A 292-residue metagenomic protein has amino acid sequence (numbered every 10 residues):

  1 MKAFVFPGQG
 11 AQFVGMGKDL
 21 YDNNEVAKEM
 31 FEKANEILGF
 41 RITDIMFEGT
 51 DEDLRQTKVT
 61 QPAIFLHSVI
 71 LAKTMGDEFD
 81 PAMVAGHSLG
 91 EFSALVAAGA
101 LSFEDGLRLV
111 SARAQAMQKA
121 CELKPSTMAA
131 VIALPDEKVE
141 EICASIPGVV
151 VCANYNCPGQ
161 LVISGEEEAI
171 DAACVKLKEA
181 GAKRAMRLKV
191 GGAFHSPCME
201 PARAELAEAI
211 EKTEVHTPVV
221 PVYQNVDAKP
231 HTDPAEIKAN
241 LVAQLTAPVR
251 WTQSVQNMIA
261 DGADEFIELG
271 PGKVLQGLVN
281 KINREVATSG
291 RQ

Functional and structural regions predicted by a protein language model:
M1-K138, R184, L188, E265-Q292: FabD-like malonyl-/acyl-CoA
Q9-A11, L38, A98-T246: Alpha/beta catalytic cores of group-transfer enzymes, especially the acyltransferase/condensing modules of polyketide
A63-S68, Q244-W251: A short, flexible low-complexity segment enriched in Lys/Arg and Gly/Pro that occurs in N-terminal basic tails
G76, K178, I259-G262: Non-catalytic positions within long, well-ordered alpha-helices that form the structural scaffold/packing of enzyme
A169-I170, A209, G262, E285-S289: NAD(P)-dependent dehydrogenase/reductase Rossmann-like domain
P248-A263: A short, acidic, amphipathic alpha-helical segment used as a generic capping/interface helix at domain edges
